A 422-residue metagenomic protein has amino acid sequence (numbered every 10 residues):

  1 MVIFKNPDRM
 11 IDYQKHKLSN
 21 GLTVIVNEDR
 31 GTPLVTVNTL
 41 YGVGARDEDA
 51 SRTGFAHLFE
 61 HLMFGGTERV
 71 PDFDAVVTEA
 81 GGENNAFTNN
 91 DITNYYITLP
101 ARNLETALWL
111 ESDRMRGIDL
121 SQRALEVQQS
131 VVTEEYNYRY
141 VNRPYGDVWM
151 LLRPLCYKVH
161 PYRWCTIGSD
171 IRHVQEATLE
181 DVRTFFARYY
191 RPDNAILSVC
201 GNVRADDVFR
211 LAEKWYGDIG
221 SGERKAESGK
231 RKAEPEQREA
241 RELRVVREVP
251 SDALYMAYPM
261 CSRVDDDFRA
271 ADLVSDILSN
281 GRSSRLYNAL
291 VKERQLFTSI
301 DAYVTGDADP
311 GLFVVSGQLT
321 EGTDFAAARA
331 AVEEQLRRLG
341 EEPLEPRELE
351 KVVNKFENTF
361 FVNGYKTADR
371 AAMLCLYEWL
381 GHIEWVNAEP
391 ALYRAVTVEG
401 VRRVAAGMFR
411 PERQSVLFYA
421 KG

Functional and structural regions predicted by a protein language model:
F4-P33: N- or domain-start disorder-to-order transition segments that initiate the globular core
R9-M10, E239, G400: Residues that act as N-cap/strand-start positions at coil-to-secondary-structure junctions
Y13, K17, A75-K225, R244 (+2 more regions): Charge-rich, well-structured scaffold segments of protease-associated domains
T23-I25, T36-L40, Y96-T98, I196-S198 (+2 more regions): Soluble periplasmic/extracytoplasmic beta-strand elements of cell-envelope proteins
D29, N38-L40, P154, R224-R285 (+1 more regions): His/Glu-based metal-binding/catalytic segments typifying zinc-dependent metallopeptidases
R30-P33, R191, V249-P250, D309: Short strand-connecting beta-turns/loops that link adjacent beta-strands
T36-T98, W164-I167, N280-L296: M16/MPP (pitrilysin/insulinase) zinc-metallopeptidase core fold and M16-derived inactive scaffolds
R52, L104, L108, D267-A271 (+3 more regions): Short, charged, low-complexity patches
